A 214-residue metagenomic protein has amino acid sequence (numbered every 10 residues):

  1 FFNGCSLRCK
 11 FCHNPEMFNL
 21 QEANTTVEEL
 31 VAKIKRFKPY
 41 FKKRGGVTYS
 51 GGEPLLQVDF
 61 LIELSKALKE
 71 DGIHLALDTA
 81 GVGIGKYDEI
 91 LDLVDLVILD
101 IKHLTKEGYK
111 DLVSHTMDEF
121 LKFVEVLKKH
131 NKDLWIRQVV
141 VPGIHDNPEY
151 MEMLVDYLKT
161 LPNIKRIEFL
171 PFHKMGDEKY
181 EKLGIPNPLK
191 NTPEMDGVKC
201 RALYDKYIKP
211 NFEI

Functional and structural regions predicted by a protein language model:
F1-T25: Canonical Radical SAM [4Fe-4S] cluster-binding loop centered on the CxxxCxxC motif and its immediate flanking residues
P15-N19, K110-T116, L183-T192: Short glycine-enriched, charge-decorated loop/helix-capping segments at active-site entrances that position
N24, S114-M117, E194-G197: Short, conserved loop/turn and helix-capping segments at secondary-structure boundaries that abut family-defining
T26-E28, N147, D196: A diffuse structural propensity rather than consistent per-protein peaks
V27, V31, M151, V155 (+1 more regions): Short, amphipathic alpha-helical "lid/cap" segments that border enzyme active or binding sites
V31, K35-P39, K43-G46, G51 (+3 more regions): Conserved AdoMet/S-adenosylmethionine-binding subsite of the radical SAM
K165, E181-Y207: A structural motif corresponding to the C-terminal lobe/cap of the Radical SAM core domain
K209-I214: Radical SAM enzyme core and accessory elements
